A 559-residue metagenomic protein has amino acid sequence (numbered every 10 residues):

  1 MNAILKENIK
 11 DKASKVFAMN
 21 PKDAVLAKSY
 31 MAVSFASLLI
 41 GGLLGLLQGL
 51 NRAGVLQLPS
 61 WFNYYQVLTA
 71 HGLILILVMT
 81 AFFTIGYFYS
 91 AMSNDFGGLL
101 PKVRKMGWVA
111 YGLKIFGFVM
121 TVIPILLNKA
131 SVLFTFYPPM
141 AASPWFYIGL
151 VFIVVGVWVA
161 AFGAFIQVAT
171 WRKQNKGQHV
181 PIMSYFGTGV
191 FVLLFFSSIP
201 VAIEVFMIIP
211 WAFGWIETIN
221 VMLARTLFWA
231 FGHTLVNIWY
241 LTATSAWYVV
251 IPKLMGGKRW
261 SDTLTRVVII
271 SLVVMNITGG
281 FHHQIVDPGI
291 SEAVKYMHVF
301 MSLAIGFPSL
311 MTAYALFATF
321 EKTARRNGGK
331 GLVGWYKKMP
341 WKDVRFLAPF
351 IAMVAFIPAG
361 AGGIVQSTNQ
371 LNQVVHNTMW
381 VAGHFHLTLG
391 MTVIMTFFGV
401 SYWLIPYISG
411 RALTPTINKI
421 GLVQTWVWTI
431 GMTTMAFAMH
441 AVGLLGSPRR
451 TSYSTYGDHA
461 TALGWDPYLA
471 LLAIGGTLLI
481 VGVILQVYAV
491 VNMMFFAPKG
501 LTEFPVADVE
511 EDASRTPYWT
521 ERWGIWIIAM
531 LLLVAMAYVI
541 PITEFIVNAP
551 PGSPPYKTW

Functional and structural regions predicted by a protein language model:
A3-A13, L26-A53, F62-L99, R104-S131 (+10 more regions): Hydrophobic cores of alpha-helical transmembrane segments in multi-pass integral membrane proteins
I4-N20, K173-G177, T323-K342, L413-P415 (+1 more regions): Membrane-interfacial, low-structure loops and terminal tails that flank and connect transmembrane helices in multi-pass
A18-P21, V25-K28: Non-transmembrane, amphipathic alpha-helical segments
Q57-L58, L133-F136, D287-S291, Q373-H376: Membrane-interface helix termini and inter-helical loops of multi-pass transporters
P139-M140, W145: Acidic/aromatic-lined carbohydrate-recognition and catalytic surfaces of CAZymes acting on diverse glycans
I216-E217: Short, membrane-interfacial amphipathic segments enriched in basic
